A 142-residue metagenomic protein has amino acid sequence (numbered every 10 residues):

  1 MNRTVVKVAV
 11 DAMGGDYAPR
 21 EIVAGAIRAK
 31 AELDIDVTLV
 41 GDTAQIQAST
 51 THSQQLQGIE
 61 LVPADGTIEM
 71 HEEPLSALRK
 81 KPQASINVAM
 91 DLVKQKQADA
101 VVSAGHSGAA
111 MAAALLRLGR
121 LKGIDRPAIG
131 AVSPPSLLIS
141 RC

Functional and structural regions predicted by a protein language model:
M1-L116: Contiguous, glycine/small-aliphatic-enriched amphipathic segments in soluble metabolic enzymes
A113-C142: Short, acidic/small-residue loops that bind anionic groups at enzyme active sites
